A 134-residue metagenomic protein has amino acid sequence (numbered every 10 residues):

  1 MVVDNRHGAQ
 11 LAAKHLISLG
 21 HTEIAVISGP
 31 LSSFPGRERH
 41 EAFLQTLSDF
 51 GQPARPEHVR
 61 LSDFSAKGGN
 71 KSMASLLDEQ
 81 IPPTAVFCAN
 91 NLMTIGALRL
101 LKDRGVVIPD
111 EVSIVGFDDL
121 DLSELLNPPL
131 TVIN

Functional and structural regions predicted by a protein language model:
M1-N134: Bacterial carbohydrate/catabolite-sensing allosteric modules
